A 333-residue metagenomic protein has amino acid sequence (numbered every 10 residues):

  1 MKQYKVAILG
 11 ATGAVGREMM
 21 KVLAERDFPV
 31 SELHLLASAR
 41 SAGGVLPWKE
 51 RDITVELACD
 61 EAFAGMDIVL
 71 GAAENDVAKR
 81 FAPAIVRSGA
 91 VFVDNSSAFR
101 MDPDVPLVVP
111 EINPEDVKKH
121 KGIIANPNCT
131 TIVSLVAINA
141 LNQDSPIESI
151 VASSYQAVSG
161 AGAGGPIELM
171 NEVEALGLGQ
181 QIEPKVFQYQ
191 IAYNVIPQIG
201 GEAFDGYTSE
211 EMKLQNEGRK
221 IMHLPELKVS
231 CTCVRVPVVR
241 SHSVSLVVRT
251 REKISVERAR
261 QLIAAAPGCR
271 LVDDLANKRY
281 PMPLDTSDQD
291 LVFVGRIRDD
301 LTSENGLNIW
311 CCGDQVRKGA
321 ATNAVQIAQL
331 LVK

Functional and structural regions predicted by a protein language model:
M1-I191, L227-K228, V292-F293, I297-S303 (+3 more regions): N-terminal Rossmann-like NAD(P) cofactor-binding subdomain of oxidoreductases, focused on the glycine-rich
L9, V69, V158-K333: Charged docking surfaces used in two-component/phosphorelay signaling
